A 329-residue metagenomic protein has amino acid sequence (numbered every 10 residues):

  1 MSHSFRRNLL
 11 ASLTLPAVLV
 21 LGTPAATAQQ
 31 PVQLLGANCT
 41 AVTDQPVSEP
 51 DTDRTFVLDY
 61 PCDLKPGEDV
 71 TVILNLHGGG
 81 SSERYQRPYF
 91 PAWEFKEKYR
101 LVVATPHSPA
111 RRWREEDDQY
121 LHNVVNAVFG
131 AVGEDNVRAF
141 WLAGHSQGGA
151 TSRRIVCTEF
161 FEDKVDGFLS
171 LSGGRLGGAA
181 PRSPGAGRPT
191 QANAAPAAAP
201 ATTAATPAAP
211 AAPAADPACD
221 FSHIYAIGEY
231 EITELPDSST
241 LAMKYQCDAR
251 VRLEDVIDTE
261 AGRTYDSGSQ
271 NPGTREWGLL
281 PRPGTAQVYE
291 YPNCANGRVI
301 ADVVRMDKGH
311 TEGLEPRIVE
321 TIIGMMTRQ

Functional and structural regions predicted by a protein language model:
S2-L13: Bacterial N-terminal signal peptides that target proteins for export
S12-L21: Bacterial N-terminal signal peptides
A26-V72, Q119, R138-L169, G173-A211 (+3 more regions): A domain-start/cap signature at the N-terminus of enzymes
L64-E115, G177-G178: Short substrate-entry loop that stabilizes the transition state in hydrolases
R112-E134, L142, R154: Alpha/beta-hydrolase active-site loop
I224-I227: Short beta-strand/loop motif that positions the catalytic acidic residue of the alpha/beta-hydrolase fold
E229-E234, G309-E312: Acidic catalytic loop of the alpha/beta-hydrolase fold
